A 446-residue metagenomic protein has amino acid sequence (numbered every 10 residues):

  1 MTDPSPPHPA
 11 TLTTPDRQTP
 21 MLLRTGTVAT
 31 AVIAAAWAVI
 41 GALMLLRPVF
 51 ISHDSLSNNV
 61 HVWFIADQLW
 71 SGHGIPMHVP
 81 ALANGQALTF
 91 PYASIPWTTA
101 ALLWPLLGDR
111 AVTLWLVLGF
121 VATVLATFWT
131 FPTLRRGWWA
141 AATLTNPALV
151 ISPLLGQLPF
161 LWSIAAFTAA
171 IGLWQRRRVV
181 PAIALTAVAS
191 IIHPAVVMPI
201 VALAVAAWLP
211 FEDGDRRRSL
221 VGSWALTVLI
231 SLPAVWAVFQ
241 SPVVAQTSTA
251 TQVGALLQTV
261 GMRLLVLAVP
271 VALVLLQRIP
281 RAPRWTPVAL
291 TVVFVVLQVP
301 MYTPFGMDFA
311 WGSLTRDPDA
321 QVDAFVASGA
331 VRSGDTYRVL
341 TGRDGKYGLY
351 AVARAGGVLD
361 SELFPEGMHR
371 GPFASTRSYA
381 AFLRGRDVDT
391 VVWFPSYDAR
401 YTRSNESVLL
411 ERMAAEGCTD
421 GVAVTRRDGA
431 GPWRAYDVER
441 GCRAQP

Functional and structural regions predicted by a protein language model:
D3, A10-A327, T341, Y350-V352 (+2 more regions): Membrane-embedded transmembrane-helix bundle of lipid-linked glycan/lipid transferases
A122-L125, P153, V299-P446: Extracytoplasmic
